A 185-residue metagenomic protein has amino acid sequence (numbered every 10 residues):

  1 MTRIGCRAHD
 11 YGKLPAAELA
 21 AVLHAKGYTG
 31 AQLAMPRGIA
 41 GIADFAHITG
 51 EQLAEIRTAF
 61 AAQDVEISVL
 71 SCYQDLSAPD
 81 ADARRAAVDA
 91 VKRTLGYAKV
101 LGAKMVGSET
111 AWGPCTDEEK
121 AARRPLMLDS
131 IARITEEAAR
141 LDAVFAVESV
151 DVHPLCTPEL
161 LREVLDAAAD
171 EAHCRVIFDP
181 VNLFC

Functional and structural regions predicted by a protein language model:
M1-A103, A132, R175: N-terminal pre-domain/capping segments
R3-C6, A20, A31, R37 (+2 more regions): Acidic/histidine-rich catalytic cores of soluble enzymes
A40, A78-D82, P114-E119, E148: Short coil/turn segments at secondary-structure junctions
E51-Q52, L126-S130, C156: Short secondary-structure boundary/capping elements
Q74-A78, G113-T116, V152-L155, L183-C185: Short, small-residue-enriched loops and turns at beta-alpha junctions that line or gate enzyme active sites
A98-E118, L141-V150: Active-site groove signature of glycoside hydrolases
T116-I131: Active-site cleft segment of glycoside hydrolase catalytic domains centered on the general acid/base Glu
